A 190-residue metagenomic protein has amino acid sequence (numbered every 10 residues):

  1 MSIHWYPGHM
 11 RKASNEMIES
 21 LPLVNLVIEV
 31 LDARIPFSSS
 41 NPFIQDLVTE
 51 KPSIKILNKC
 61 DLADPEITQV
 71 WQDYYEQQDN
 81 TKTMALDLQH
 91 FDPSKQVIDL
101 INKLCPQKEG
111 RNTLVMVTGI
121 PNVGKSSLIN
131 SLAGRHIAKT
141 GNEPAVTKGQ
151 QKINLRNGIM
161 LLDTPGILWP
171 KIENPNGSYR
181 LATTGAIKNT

Functional and structural regions predicted by a protein language model:
M1-L26, R34-I35, S40-F43, L47-S53 (+4 more regions): Helix-rich effector regions associated with P-loop NTPase G domains
S20, L47, Q78, L100-Q107 (+3 more regions): Conserved, well-folded catalytic cores of nucleic-acid-processing and energy-transducing macromolecular machines
E29, K55-L57, V117: Structural beta-sheet core signal
D32, Y75, L128, D163-T164: Residue-level signature of catalytic and energy-coupling elements of molecular machines, predominantly ATP/GTP-dependent
P42-Q45, Q69-Q72, I98-L100, N130-L132 (+1 more regions): Short, glycine/charged-enriched secondary-structure capping and boundary segments
C60-I120, I137: Canonical P-loop GTPase G-domain recognition
P93, G124, M160: Short phosphate-engaging motifs
T113-T140, T164: Glycine-rich phosphate-binding P-loop
